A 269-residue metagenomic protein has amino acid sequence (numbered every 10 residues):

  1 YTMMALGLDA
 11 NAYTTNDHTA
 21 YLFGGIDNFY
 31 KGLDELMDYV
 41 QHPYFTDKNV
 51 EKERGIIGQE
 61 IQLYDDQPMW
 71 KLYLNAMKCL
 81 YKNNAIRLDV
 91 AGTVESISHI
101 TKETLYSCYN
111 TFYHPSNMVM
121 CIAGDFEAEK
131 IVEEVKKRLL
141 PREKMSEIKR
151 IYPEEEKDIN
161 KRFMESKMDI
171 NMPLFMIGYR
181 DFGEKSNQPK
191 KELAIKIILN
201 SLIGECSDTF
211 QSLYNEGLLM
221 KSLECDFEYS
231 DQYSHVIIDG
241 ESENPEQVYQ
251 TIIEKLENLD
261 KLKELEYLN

Functional and structural regions predicted by a protein language model:
Y1-E147, C206, Q211-N269: Charge-rich, well-structured scaffold segments of protease-associated domains
M145-D208: His/Glu-based metal-binding/catalytic segments typifying zinc-dependent metallopeptidases
